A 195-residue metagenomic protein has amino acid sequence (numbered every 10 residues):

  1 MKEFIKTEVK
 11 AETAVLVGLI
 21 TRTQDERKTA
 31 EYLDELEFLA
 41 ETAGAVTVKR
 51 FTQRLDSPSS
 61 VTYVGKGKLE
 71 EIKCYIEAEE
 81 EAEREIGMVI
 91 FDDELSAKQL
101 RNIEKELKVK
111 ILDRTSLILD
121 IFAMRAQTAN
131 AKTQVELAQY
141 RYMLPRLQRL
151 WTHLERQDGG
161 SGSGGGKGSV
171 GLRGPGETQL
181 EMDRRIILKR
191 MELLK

Functional and structural regions predicted by a protein language model:
M1-I118: N-terminal accessory targeting/assembly segments
I20, D56, M124, G171-G174 (+1 more regions): Short coil/turn segments at secondary-structure junctions
T21, E41-A45, E77, E81 (+5 more regions): Non-catalytic alpha-helical coupling and interface elements of nucleotide-dependent molecular machines and regulators
P58-T62, F122-A123, K167-S169: Short, solvent-exposed polar/charged micro-motifs at secondary-structure junctions
G65-K66, A97, D113, D120-M124 (+4 more regions): Generic structural "secondary-structure junction" signal
K66-K73, A129-L137: Short, structured secondary-structure boundary patches
L117-V135: Short alpha-helix plus adjacent loop in nuclease-associated cores
N130-K195: Flexible nucleotide-interacting loop at or near the entrance of a catalytic core
